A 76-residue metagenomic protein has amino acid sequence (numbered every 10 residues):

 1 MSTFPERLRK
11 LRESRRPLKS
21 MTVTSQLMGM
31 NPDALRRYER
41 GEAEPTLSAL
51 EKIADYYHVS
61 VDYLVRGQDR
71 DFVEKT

Functional and structural regions predicted by a protein language model:
M1-P17, V23: A short, Lys/Arg-rich alpha-helix, primarily the initiator
S2, S14, D55, V65-T76: Short, charged recognition helix plus adjacent turn of helix-turn-helix-like nucleic-acid-binding domains
R7, K19-S20, T46-A49, S60: Residues that mark the N-terminal boundary/hinge immediately upstream of a DNA-recognition element
E13, G29, R40-E42, D69: Residue-level detection of the helix-turn-helix DNA-binding "recognition helix"
R16-R37: Short alpha-helical DNA-recognition segment
G29, S48-Y63: DNA major-groove recognition helix of helix-turn-helix/homeodomain DNA-binding modules
A34, E44, Y63: Residues in the helix-turn-helix
G41-D55, D71-V73: Short, basic-rich loop-to-helix N-cap that marks the start of a DNA-contacting helix
